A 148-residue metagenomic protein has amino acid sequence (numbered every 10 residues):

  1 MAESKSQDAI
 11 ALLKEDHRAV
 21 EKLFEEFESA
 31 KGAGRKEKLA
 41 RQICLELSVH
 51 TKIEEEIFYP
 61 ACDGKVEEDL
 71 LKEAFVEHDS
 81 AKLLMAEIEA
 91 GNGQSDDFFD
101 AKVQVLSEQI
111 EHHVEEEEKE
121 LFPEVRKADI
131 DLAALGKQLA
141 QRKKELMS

Functional and structural regions predicted by a protein language model:
M1-S148: Small-residue-biased structural context
